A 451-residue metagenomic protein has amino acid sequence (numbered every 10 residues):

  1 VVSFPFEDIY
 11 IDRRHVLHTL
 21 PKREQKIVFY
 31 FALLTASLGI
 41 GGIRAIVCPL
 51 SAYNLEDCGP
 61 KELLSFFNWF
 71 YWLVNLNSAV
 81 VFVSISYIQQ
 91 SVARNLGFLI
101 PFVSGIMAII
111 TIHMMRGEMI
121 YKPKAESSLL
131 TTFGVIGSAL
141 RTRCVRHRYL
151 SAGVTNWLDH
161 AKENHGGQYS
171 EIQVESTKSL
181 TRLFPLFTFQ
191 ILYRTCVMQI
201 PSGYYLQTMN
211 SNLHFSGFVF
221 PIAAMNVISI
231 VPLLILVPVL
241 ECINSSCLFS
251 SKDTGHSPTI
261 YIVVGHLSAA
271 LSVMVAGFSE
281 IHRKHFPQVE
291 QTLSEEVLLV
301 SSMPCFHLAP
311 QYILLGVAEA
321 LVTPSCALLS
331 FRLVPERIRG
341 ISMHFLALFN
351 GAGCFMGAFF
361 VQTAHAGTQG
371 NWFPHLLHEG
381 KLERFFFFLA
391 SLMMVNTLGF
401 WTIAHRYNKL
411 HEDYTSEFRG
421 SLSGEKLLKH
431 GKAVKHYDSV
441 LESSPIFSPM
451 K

Functional and structural regions predicted by a protein language model:
V1-K451: Hydrophobic transmembrane alpha-helices of multi-pass solute transporters/permeases
